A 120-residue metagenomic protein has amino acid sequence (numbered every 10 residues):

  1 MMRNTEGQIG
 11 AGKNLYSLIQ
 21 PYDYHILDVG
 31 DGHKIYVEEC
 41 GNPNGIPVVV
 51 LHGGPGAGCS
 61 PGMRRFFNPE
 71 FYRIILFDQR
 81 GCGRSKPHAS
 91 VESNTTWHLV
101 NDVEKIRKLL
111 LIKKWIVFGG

Functional and structural regions predicted by a protein language model:
M1-P47, L51: Alpha/beta-hydrolase fold catalytic core
Y22-Y24, V91, I112: Short coil/loop residues immediately preceding or within conserved phosphate-binding loops of NTP-utilizing enzyme
V29, H33-P87: Conserved HGGG/HGGXW glycine-rich cap/lid loop of the alpha/beta-hydrolase fold
D31, N94-W97: Conserved phosphate-coordination/catalytic loops
H88-N94: Short glycine-enriched, charge-decorated loop/helix-capping segments at active-site entrances that position
W97-I116: Conserved acidic catalytic loop of the alpha/beta-hydrolase fold
G119-G120: Gly/Ala-rich beta-loop-alpha elbow adjacent to hydrolase catalytic centers
